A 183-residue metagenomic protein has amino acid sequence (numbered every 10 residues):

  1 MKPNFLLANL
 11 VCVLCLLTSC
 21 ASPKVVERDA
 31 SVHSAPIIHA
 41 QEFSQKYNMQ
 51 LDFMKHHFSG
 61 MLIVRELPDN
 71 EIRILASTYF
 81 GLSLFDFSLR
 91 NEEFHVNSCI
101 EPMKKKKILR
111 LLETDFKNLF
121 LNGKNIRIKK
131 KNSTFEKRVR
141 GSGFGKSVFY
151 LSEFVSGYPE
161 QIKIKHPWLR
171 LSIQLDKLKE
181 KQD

Functional and structural regions predicted by a protein language model:
M1-L10: Bacterial N-terminal signal peptides that target proteins for export
L16-S19: C-terminal motif of bacterial Sec signal peptides marking the signal peptidase cleavage site
A21-V25, N48-M49, F94-V96, P102-D183: Mature, soluble, non-transmembrane domains
V25-S34: Short, low-complexity, disordered segments immediately C-terminal to signal peptides in bacterial exported proteins
A40-R73: Post-signal-peptide N-terminal segment of Sec-exported extracytoplasmic proteins
S44, D69-E71, L82, N91 (+1 more regions): Extracytoplasmic
H57-M61, L82-L84, K146, P159 (+1 more regions): Short, surface-exposed coil-to-beta transition loops
R73-K106: Mid-chain, structured segments of secreted extracytoplasmic proteins
